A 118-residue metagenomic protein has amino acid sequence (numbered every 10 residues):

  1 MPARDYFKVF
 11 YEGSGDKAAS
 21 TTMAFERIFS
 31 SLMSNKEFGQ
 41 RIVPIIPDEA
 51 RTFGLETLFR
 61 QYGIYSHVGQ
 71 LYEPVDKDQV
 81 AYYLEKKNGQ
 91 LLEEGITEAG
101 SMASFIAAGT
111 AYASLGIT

Functional and structural regions predicted by a protein language model:
M1-T118: Thiamine diphosphate
